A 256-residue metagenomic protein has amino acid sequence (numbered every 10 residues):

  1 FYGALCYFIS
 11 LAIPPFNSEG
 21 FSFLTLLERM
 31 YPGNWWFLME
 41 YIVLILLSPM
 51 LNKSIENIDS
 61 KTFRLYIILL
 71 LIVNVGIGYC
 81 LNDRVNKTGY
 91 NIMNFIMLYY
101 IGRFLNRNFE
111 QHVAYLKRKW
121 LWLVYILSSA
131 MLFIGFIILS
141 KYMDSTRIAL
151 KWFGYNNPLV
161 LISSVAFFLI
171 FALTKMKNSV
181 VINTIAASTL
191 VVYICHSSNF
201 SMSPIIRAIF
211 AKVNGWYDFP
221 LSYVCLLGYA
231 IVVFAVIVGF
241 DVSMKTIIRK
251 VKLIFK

Functional and structural regions predicted by a protein language model:
F1-G33, M39-E40, L44, V124 (+3 more regions): Transmembrane alpha-helical segments and their boundary/interface "anchor" motifs in multi-pass integral membrane
Y7-L11, I67-G78, L123-S140, S164-L169 (+1 more regions): Hydrophobic core of alpha-helical transmembrane segments in multi-pass integral membrane proteins
T25-E40, Y79-L98, F133-V165, S222-I231: Interfacial loop-to-helix transition and helix-capping segments at the boundaries of transmembrane helices
V43-L47, L51-S54, M97-F109, V160-K175 (+1 more regions): Transmembrane alpha-helical segments
I45-L70, F104-V124: Solvent-exposed interhelical
T62-E110: Loop-centered beta-sheet repeat module
H112-V191, S198-I206, V213-L226: Alpha-helical transmembrane segments and terminal signal-anchor/GPI-anchor hydrophobic tails, characterized by long
P204-D218, S243-K256: Membrane-proximal cytoplasmic C-terminal regulatory module of class A 7TM GPCRs
